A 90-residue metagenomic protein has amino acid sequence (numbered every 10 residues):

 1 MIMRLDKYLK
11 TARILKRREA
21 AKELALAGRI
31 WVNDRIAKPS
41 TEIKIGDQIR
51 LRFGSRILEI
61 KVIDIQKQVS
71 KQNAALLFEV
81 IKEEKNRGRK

Functional and structural regions predicted by a protein language model:
I2-K7, R18-E23, R29-K90: Strongly charged
A12: Conserved SAM/SAH cofactor-binding pocket of Class I
